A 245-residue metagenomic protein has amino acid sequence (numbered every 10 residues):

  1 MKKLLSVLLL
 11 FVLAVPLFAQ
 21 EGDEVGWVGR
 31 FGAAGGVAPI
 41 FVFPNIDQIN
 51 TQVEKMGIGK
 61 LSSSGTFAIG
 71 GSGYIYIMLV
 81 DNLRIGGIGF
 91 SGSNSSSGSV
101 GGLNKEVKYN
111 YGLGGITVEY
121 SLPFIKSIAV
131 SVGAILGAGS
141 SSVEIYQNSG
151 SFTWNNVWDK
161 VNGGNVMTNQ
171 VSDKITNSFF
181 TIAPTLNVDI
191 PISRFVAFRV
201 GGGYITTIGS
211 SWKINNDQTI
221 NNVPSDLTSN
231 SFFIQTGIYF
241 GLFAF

Functional and structural regions predicted by a protein language model:
L4-A14: Sec-dependent N-terminal signal peptides
V15-A19: Sec/Tat signal peptide C-region and signal peptidase I cleavage site
Q20-M78, Y239-F245: Short glycine/proline- and aromatic-enriched beta-strand/turn motifs that initiate or cap beta-hairpins
V28-R30, S62-A68, V107-L113, S127 (+2 more regions): Transmembrane beta-barrel outer-membrane domains
E54-K60, S97-V107, T168-K174, T219-L227: Extracellular loop and loop/strand-boundary signature of outer-membrane beta-barrel proteins
S62-M78, I175-A197, G201, L242-F245: Outer-membrane beta-barrel transmembrane strands
V80-G164, F180-I182, I190-I192, V196 (+2 more regions): Gram-negative (and chloroplast) outer-membrane scaffold detector with strong preference for beta-barrel transmembrane
N187-F245: Predominantly the C-terminal beta-signal and adjacent terminal strand-loop region of outer-membrane beta-barrel
